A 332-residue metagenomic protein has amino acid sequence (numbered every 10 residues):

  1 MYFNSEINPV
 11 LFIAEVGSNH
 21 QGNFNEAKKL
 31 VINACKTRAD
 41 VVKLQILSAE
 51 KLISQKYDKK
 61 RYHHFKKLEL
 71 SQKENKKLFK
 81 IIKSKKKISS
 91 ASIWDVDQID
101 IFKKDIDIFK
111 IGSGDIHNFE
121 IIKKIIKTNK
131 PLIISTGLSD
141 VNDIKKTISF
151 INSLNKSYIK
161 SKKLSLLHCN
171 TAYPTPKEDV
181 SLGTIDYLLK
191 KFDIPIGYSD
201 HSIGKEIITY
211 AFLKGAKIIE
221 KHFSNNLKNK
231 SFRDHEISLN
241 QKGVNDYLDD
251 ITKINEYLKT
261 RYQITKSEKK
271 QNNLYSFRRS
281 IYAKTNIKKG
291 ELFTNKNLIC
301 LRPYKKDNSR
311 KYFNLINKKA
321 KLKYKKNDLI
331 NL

Functional and structural regions predicted by a protein language model:
M1-L332: Catalytic cores and adjacent flexible loops of soluble metabolic enzymes that perform enolate/carbanion chemistry on
